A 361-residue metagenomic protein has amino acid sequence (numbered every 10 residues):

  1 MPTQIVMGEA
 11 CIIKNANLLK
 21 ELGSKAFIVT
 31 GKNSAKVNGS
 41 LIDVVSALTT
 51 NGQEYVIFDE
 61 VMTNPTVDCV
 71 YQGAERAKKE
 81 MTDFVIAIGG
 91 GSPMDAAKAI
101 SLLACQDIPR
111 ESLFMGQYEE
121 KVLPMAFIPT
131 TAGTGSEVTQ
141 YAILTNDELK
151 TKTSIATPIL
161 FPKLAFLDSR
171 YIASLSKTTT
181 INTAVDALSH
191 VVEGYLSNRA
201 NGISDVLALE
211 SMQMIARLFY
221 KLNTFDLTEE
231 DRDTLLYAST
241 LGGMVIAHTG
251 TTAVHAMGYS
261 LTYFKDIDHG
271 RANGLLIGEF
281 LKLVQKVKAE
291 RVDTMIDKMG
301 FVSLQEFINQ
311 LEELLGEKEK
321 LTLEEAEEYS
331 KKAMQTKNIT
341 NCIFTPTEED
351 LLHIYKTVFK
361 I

Functional and structural regions predicted by a protein language model:
M1-F84: ATP/NTP phosphate-donor binding region
D68-R170: Glycine/threonine-rich beta-strand-loop-alpha-helix active-site module that forms ligand/phosphate-binding
G133, L241-I267, N338: Glycine-rich phosphate/pyrophosphate-binding beta-alpha loops
Y141-T249, E349: Carboxylate- and glycine-rich phosphate/diphosphate-binding segment that chelates Mg2+/Mn2+
L188-V192, L235-G243, M257, I277 (+3 more regions): Short alpha-helical scaffolding segments that buttress acidic/His motifs in well-ordered protein cores
Y263-E319: Active-site pocket-lining segment
K298-I361: C-terminal charged capping/lid subdomain of soluble metabolic enzymes
